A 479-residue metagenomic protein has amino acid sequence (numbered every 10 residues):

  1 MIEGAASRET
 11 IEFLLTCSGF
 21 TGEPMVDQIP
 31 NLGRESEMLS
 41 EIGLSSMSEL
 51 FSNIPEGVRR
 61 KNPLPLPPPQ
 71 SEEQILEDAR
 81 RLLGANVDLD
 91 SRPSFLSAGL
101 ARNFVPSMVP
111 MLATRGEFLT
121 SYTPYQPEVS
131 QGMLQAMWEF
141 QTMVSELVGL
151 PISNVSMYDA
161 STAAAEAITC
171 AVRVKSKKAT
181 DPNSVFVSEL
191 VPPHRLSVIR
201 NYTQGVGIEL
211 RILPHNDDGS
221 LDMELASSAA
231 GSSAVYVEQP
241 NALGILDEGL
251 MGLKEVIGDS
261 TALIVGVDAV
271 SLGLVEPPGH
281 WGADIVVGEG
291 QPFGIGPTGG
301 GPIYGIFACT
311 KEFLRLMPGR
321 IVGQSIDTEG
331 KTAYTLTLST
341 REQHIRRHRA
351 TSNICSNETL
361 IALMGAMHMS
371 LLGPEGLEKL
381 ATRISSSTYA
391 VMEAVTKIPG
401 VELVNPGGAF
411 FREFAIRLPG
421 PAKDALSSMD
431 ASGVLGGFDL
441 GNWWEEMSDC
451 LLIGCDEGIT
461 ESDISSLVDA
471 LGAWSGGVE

Functional and structural regions predicted by a protein language model:
E9-P24: Short, Lys/Arg-enriched N-terminal segments with co-localized hydrophobic residues within the first ~10-30 amino acids
M25-M38, I42, S46-M47, I54-V58: Compact, charge-rich alpha-helical regulatory domains located at protein termini
V26, T162-T335, I416-P419, K423-M429 (+4 more regions): Conserved PLP-enzyme active-site core in the AAT-like
R59-E139: N-terminal entrance/gating region of PLP-dependent enzymes' catalytic architecture
R115-P127, S145-L150, T180-P182, T203-Q204 (+5 more regions): Gly-rich Lys/Arg/Thr-decorated short loops/hinges at beta-loop-alpha junctions or inter-strand turns that position
Y125-V129, E146-A165: Short loop-beta-helix segment that forms the pyridoxal 5′-phosphate
F293-P399, V404-G407: Active-site C-terminal subdomain of aminotransferase-like
E375-D469: Conserved C-terminal alpha-helix-loop-beta "cap" of PLP-dependent enzymes that closes/shapes the active-site mouth
